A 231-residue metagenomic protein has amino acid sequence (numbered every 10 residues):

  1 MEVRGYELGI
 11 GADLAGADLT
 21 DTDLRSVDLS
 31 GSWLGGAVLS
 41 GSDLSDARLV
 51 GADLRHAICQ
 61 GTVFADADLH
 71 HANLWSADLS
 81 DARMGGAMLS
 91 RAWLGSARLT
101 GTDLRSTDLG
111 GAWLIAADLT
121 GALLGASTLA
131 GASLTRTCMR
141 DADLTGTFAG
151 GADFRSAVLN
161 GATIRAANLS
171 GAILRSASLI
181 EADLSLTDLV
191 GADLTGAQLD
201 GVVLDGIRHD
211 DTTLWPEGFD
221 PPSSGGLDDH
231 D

Functional and structural regions predicted by a protein language model:
M1-D231: Tandem repeat scaffolds
